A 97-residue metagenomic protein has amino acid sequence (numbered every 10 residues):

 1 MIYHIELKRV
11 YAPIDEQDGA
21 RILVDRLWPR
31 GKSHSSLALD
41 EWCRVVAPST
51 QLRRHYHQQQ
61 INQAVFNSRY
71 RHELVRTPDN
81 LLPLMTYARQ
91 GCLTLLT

Functional and structural regions predicted by a protein language model:
M1-T97: Residues lining hydrophobic/aromatic ligand-binding pockets adjacent to catalytic sites
